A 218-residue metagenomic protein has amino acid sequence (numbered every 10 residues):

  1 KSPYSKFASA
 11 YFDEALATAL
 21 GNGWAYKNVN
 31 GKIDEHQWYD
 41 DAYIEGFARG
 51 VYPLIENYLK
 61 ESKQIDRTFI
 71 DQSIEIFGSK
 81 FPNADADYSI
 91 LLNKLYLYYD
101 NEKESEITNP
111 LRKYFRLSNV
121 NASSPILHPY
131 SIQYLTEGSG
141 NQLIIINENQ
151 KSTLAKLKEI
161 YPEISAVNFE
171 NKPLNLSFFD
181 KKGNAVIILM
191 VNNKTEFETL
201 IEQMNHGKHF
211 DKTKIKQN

Functional and structural regions predicted by a protein language model:
K1-L20: Zinc-dependent metallopeptidase catalytic helix centered on the HExxH motif and its immediate flanking segment
K6, N83-A86, Y130-Q133: Generic recognition of flexible, low-complexity loop/linker segments
F7, F12, F47, F69 (+7 more regions): Phenylalanine-focused residue identity feature
A19-N121, P125, N141-L143: Pan-zinc metallopeptidase signature
S89-N218: Long, folded non-catalytic interaction modules
